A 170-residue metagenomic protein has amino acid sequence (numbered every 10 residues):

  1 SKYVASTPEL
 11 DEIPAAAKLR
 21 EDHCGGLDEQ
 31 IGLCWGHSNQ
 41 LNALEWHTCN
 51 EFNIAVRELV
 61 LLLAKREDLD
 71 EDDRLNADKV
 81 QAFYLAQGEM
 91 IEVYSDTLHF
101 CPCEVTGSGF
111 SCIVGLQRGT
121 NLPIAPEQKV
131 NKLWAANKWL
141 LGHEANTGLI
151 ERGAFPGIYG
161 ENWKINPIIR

Functional and structural regions predicted by a protein language model:
S1-Q87, F100-R170: Active-site region of the double-stranded beta-helix
V93: Aromatic-residue-lined binding/catalytic grooves and analogous aromatic/hydrophobic interfacial grooves in multimeric
